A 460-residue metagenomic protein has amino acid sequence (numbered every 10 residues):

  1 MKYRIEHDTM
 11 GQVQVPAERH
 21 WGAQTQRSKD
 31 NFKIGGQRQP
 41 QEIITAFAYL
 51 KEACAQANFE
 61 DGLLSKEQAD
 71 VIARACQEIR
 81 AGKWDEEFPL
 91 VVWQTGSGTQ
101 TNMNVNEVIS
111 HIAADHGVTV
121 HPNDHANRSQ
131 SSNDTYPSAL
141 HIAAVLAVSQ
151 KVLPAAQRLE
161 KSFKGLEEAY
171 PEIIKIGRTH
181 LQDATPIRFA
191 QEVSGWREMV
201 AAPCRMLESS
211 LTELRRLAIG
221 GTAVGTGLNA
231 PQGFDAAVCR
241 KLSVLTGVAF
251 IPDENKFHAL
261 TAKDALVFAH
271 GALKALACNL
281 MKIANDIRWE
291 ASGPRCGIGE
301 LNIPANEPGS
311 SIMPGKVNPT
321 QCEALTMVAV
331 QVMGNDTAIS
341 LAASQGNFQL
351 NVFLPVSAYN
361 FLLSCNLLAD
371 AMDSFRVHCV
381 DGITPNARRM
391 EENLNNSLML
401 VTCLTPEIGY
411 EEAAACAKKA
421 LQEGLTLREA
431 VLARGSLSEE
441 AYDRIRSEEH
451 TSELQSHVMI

Functional and structural regions predicted by a protein language model:
M1-E448, S452: Conserved, well-structured ligand/cofactor-binding cores
H450-I460: Positively charged, low-complexity/disordered segments
